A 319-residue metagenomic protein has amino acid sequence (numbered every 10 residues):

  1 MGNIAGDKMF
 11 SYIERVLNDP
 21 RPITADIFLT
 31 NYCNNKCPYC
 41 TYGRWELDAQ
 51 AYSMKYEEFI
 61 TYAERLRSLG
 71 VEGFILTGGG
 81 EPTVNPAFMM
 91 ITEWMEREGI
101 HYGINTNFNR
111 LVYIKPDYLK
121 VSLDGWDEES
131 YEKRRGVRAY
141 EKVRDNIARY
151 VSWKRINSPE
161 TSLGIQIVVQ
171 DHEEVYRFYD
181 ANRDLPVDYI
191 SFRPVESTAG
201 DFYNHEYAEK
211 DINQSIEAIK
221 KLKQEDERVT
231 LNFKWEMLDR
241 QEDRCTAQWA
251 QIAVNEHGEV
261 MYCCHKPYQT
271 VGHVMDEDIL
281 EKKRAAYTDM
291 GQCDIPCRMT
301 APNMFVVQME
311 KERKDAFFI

Functional and structural regions predicted by a protein language model:
M1-G6, A49, S68, E98-H101 (+4 more regions): Radical SAM enzyme [4Fe-4S]-AdoMet core and its adjacent flexible, acidic and glycine-rich loops/tails across
M1-Y118, K133, D201, Y207-I212 (+3 more regions): Conserved alpha-helical substructure of the radical SAM core
N18-P22, Y52, V84, G136 (+4 more regions): Aromatic-acidic/polar surface patches that form glycan- and anion
P22-T24, S162-G164, D294: Short, solvent-exposed beta-strand edge segments and adjacent coil->beta transition regions
D26, T30-C33, L238, E256 (+2 more regions): Residue-level signal for mature regions of secreted extracellular proteins and peptides
Y32-R44, A247, Y262, M290-P302: Local cysteine-cluster metal-coordination motifs and their immediate loop/turn environment, predominantly Fe-S cluster
N85, D226, M290: Acidic-histidine catalytic/liganding microenvironments
